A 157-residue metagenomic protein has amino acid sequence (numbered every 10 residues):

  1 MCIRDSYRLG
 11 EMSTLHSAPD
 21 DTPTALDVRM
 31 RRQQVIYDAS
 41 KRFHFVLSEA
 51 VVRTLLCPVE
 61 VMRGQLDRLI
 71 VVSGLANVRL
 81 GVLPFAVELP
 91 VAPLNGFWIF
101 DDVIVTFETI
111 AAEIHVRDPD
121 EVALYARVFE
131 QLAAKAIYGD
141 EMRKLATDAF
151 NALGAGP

Functional and structural regions predicted by a protein language model:
R4-P157: Hydrophobic protein-protein interaction segments
